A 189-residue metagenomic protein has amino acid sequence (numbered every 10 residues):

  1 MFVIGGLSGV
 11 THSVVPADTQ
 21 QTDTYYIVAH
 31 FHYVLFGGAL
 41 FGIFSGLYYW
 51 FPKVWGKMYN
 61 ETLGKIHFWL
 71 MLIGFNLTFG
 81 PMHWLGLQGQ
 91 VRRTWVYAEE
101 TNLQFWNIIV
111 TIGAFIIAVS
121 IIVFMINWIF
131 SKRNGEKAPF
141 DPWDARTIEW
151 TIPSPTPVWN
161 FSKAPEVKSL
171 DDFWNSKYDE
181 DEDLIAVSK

Functional and structural regions predicted by a protein language model:
M1-F2, H67-M82: Hydrophobic alpha-helical membrane-insertion segments
M1-G9: Alpha-helical transmembrane segments of multi-pass integral membrane proteins
G9-I27, I43-H67, P81-N102, I126-A145: Juxtamembrane membrane-water interface segments of multi-pass membrane proteins, especially cytoplasmic-side
I27-G37, F105-G113: Membrane-entry segments of alpha-helical transmembrane domains in multi-pass membrane proteins
H32, I73, H83, M125: Divalent metal-coordination and catalytic microenvironments
V34-G46, G113-I126: Hydrophobic cores of alpha-helical transmembrane segments in multi-pass inner/ER membrane proteins, independent
V91-L103, I129-K189: Extramembrane terminal tails and long inter-domain/linker segments of multi-pass membrane proteins
